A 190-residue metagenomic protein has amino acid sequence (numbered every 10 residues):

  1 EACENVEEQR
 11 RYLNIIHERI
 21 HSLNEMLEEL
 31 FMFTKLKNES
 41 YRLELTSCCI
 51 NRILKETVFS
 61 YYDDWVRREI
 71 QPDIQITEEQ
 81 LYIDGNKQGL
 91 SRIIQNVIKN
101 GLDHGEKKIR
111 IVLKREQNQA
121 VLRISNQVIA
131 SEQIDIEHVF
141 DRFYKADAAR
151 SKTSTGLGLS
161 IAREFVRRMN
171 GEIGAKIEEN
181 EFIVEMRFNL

Functional and structural regions predicted by a protein language model:
E4, N38-L43, Y82-G85: Conserved micro-motifs of the catalytic ATP-binding
E18-L23: Short alpha-helical segment of the dimerization/phosphotransfer core of two-component systems
E44-S47, Q71-L81: Conserved catalytic submotifs in the C-terminal HATPase_c
E44-Y62: A conserved beta-strand-to-alpha-helix junction within the catalytic ATP-binding
K108-N118: Short beta-strand/loop element within the Bergerat-fold HATPase_c
S131-Y144: Short conserved segment of the HATPase_c
